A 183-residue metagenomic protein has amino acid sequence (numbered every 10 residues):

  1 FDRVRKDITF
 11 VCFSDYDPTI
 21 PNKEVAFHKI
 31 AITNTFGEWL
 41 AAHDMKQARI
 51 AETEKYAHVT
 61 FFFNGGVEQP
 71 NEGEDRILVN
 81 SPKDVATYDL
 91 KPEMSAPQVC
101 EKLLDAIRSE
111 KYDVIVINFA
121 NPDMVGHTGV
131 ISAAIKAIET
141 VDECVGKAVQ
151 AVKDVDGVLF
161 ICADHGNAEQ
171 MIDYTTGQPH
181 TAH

Functional and structural regions predicted by a protein language model:
F1-H183: Feature captures the catalytic ectodomains and active-site-proximal regions of enzymes that hydrolyze or transfer
